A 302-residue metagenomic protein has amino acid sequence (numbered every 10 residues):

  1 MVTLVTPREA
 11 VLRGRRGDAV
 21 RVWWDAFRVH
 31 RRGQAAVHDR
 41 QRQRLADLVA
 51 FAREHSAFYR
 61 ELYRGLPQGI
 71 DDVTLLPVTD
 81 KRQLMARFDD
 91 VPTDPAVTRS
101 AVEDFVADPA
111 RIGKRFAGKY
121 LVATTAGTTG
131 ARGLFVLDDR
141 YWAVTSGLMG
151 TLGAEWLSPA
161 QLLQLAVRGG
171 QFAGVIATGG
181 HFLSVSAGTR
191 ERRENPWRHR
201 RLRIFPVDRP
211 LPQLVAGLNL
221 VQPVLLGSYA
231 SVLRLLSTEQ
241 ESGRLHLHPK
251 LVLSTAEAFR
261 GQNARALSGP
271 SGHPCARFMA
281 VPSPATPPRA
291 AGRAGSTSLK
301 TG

Functional and structural regions predicted by a protein language model:
M1-A50, E194-G302: Active-site glycine/GP-rich loop and adjacent strand/helix microenvironment that borders small-molecule binding pockets
M1-T124, A131-E155, Q161-L162, V167-G170 (+5 more regions): Nucleotide 5′-phosphate-binding alpha/beta core
T125-T128, F278: Short glycine/serine/threonine-biased micro-segments
T129-R132, P282: Gly/Ser/Thr-rich beta-alpha loop segments that engage phosphate groups in nucleotides
G133-L134, W142-T145, G180-S184, L235-L236 (+2 more regions): Short, well-ordered, mixed-charge alpha-helical segments that flank or form enzyme active sites
L134-V136, Q171-I176, L226-S228, A276-A280: A structural signal for short, well-ordered beta-strand segments and their strand-loop junctions that often border
D139-R140, G188-E191, A294: Short secondary-structure boundary/capping segments
W156-R193, R203-F205: Conserved AMP-binding loop of ANL adenylate-forming enzymes
